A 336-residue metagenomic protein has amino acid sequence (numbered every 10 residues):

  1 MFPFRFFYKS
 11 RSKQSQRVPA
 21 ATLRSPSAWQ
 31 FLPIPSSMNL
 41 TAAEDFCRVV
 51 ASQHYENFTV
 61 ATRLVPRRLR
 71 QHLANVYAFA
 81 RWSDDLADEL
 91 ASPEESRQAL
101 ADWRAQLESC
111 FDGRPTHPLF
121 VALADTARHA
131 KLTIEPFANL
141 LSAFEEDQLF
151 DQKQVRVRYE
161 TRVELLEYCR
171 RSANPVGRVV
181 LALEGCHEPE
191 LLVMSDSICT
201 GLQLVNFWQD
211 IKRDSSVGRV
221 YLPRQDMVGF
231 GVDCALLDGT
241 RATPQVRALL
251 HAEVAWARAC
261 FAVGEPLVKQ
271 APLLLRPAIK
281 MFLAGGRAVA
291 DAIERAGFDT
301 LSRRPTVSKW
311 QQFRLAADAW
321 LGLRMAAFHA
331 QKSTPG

Functional and structural regions predicted by a protein language model:
F4-K9, P33: Generic detector of N-terminal low-structure segments
Y8, Q14-Q16, Q30: Low-complexity, intrinsically disordered or signal/transmembrane-proximal segments
V18-A20, I34: Alpha-helical and His/Cys-centered functional microenvironments
W29-L202, W208, K212-G336: Catalytic cores of Mg2+-dependent Asp-rich isoprenoid enzymes
